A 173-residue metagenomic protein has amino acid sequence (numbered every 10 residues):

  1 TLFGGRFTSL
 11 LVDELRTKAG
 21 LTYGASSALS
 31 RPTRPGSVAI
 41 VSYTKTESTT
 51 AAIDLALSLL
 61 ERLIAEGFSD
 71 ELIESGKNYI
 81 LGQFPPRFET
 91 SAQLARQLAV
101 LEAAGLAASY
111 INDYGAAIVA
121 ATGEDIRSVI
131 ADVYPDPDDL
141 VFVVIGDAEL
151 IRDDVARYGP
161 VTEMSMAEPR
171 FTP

Functional and structural regions predicted by a protein language model:
T1-F3, V12-G123, D136-I145, P173: M16 family metallopeptidases and their MPP-like homologs
A117, G123-P173: Proteolytic maturation boundary segments
